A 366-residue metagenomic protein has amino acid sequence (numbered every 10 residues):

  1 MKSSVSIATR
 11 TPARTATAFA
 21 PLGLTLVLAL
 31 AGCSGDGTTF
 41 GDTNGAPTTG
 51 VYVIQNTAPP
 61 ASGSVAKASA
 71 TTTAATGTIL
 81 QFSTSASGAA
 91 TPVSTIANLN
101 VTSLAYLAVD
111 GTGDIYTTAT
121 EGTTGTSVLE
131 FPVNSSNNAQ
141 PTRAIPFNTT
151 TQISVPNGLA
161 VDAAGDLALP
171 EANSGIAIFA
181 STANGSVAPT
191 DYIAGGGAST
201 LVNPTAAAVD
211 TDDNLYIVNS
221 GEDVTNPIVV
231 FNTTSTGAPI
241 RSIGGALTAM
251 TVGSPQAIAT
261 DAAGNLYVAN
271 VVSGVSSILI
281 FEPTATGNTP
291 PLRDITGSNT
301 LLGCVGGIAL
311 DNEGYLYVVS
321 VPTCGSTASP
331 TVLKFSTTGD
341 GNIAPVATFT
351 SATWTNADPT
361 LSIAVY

Functional and structural regions predicted by a protein language model:
S3-L22: Bacterial N-terminal signal peptides that target proteins for export
L28-G32: C-terminal motif of bacterial Sec signal peptides marking the signal peptidase cleavage site
G35-Y366: Flexible "stalk/tail and boundary" regions
